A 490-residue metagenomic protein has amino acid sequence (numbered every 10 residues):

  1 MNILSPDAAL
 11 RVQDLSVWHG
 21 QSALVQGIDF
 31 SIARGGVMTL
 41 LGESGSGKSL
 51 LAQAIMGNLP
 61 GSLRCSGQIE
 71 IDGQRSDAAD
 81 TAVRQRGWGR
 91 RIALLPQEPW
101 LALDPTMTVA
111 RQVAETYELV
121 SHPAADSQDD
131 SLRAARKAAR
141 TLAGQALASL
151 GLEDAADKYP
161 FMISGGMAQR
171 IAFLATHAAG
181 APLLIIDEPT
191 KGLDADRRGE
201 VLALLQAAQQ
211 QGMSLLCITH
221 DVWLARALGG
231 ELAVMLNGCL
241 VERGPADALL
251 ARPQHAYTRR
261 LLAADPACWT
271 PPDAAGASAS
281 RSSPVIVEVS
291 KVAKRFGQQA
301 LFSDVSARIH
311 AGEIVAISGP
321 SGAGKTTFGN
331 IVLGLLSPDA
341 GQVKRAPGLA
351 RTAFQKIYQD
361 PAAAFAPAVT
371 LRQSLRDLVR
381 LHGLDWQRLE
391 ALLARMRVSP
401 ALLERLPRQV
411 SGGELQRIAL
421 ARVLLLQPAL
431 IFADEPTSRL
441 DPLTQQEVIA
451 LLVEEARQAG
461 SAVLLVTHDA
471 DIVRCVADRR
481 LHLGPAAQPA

Functional and structural regions predicted by a protein language model:
M56, L333: Helix-to-loop junction immediately C-terminal to a conserved catalytic motif
S76-A93, R111, L119, R136 (+7 more regions): ABC ATPase NBD coupling module
G89, A179-G180, L426: Conserved signature/switch motifs of ABC ATPase nucleotide-binding domains
A146-F161, L392-R408: Conserved ABC nucleotide-binding domain
T219-H220, T467-H468: H-loop/switch region of ABC-family ATPase nucleotide-binding domains
A227-V234, C475-H482: Conserved catalytic segment of ABC-fold P-loop ATPases
